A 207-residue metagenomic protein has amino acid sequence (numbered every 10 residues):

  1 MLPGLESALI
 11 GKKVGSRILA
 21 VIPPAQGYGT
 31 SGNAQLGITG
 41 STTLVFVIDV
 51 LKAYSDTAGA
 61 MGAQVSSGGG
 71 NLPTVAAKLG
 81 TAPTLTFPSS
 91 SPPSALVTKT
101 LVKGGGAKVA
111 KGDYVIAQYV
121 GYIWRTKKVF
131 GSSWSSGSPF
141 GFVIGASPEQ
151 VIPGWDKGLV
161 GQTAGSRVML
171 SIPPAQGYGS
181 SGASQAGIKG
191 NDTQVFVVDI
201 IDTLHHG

Functional and structural regions predicted by a protein language model:
M1-G207: Cross-family detector of peptidyl-prolyl cis-trans isomerase
